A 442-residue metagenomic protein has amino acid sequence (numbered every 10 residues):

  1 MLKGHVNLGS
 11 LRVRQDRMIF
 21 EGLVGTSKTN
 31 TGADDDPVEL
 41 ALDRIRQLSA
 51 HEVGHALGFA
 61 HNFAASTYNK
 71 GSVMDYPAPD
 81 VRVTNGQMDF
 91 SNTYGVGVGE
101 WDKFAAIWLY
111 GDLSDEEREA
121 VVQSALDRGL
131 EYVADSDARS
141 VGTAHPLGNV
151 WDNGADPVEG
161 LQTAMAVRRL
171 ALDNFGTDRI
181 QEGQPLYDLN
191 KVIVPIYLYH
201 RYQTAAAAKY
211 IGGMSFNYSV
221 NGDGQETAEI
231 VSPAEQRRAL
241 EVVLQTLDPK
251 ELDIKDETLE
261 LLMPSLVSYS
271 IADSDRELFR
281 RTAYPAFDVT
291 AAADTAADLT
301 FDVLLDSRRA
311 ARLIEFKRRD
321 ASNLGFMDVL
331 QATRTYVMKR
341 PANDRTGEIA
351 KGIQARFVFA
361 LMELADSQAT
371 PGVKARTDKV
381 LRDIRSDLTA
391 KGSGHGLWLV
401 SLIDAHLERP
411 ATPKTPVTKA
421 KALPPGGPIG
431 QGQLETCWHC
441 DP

Functional and structural regions predicted by a protein language model:
M1-A56, R82-V83: Metzincin-family zinc-dependent endopeptidase catalytic domain
G4, H61, G71-S72: Flexible, active-site-adjacent loop/turn segments at secondary-structure boundaries
L8-R12, H61-F63, A78: Short, flexible loop/turn elements at secondary-structure junctions
E39-L48, A64, Y187, K191-V194: Soluble non-cytosolic domains of exported or imported proteins
V53-Y68: Catalytic Zn2+-binding segment of zinc metalloproteases
S66-P442: Conserved catalytic/binding loops enriched for acidic/polar residues
